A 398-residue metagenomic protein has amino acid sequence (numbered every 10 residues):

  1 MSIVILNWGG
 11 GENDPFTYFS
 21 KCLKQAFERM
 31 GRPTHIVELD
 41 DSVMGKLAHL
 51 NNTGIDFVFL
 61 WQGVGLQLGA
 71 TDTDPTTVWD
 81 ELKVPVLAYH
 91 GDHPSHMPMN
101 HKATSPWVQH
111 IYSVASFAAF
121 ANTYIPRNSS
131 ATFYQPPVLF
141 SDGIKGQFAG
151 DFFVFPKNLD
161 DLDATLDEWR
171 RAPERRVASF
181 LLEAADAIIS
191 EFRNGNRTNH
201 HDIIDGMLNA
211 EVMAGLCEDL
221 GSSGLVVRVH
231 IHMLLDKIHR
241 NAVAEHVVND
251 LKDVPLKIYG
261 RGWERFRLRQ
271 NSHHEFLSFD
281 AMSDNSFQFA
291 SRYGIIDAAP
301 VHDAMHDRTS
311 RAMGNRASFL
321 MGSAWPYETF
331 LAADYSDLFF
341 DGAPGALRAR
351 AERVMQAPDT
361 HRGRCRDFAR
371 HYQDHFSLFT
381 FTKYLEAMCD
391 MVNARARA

Functional and structural regions predicted by a protein language model:
I3-G11, T17-L39, A103-S105, N122 (+3 more regions): Catalytic binding pocket for nucleotide-activated donors in carbohydrate/polymer assembly enzymes
G9-N13, F19, I125-H302, A324-Y327: Nucleotide-sugar donor-binding catalytic core of glycosyltransferases
G10-D14, D41-S42, G63-L68, H93-S95 (+3 more regions): Short acidic, S/G/P-rich loop/turn micro-motifs used as interaction or catalytic elements
N51-G54, L68-V86, I125, D250: Glycosyltransferases and closely related glycan-assembly transferases that use nucleotide-activated donors
N51-Q67, I296: Short N-terminal targeting/anchoring amphipathic segment
V78-D92, Q109-Y112: Active-site proximal beta-strand in glycosyltransferases
H93-Q109: Membrane-proximal helix-turn-helix segments that form the acceptor-binding/catalytic region of lipid-linked
Q109-S129: A short, active-site helix/loop in glycosyltransferases that binds the activated sugar's phosphate group
